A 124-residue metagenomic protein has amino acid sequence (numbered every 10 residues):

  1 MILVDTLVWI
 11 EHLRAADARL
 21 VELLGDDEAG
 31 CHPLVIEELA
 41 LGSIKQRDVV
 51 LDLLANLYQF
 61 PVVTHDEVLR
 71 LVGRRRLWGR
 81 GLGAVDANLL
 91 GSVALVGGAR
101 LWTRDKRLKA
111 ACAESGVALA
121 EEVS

Functional and structural regions predicted by a protein language model:
M1-L34, A40-D52, Y58, V117-A118 (+1 more regions): Short, well-structured N-terminal submotif of metal-dependent ribonuclease cores
H12, A18, Q59-E122: Active-site neighborhoods of divalent-metal-dependent phosphate/nucleic-acid chemistry enzymes
P33, E37, A87-L90: Non-catalytic, well-ordered alpha-helical scaffold segments
